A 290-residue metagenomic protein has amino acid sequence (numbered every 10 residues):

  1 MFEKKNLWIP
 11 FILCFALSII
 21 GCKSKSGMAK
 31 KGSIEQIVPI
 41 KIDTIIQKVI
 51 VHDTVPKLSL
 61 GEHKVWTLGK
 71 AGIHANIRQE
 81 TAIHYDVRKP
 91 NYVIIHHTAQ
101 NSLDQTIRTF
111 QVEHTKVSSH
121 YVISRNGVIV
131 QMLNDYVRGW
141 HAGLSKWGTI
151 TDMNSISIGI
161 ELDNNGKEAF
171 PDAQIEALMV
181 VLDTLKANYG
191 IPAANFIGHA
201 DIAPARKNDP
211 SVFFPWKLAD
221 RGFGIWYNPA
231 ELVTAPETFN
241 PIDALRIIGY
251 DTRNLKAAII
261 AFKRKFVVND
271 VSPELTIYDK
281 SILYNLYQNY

Functional and structural regions predicted by a protein language model:
F2-I9: Bacterial N-terminal signal peptides that target proteins for export
F11-L17: Hydrophobic helical h-region of N-terminal Sec-dependent signal peptides in bacterial secretory/periplasmic proteins
I19-G21: C-terminal motif of bacterial Sec signal peptides marking the signal peptidase cleavage site
S24-Q36, P171-Y290: Basic/polar, cationic surfaces and motifs that engage anionic cell-wall and phosphate/carboxylate ligands
K31-I191: Active-site-adjacent loop/helix surface patches within enzyme catalytic domains that shape the substrate-binding cleft
